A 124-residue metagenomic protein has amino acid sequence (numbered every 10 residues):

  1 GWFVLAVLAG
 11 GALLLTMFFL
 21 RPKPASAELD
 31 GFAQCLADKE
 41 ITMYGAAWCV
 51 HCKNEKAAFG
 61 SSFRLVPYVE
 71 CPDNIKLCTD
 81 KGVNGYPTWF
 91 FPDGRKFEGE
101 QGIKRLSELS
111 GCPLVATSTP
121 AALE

Functional and structural regions predicted by a protein language model:
V4-F18: Hydrophobic membrane-insertion alpha-helices, especially the h-region of bacterial N-terminal signal peptides
R21-L65: Local sequence-structure signature of Cys/Sec-based thiol-disulfide redox active-site neighborhoods
A33-C35, E70-N74, C78, C112-P113 (+1 more regions): Functionally engaged cysteine thiol sites
T42-V50, S61-T79, V83-G85, E100: Thiol-based oxidoreductase modules, predominantly thioredoxin-like and allied folds used for disulfide exchange
E55-A58, L77, N84, W89 (+1 more regions): Secreted/processed peptides and extracellular or luminal domains of membrane proteins
F90-L123: Non-catalytic, surface beta->alpha helical segment in thiol-disulfide oxidoreductase systems
